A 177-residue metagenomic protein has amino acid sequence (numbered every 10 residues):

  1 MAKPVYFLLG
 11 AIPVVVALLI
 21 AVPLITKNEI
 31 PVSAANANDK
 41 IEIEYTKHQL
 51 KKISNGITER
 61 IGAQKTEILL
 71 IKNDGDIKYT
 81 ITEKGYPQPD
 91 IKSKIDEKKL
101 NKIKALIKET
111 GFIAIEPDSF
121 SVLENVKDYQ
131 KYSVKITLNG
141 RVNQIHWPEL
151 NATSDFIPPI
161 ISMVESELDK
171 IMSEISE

Functional and structural regions predicted by a protein language model:
A2-I61, S119-E177: Short, well-ordered, aromatic-rich surface patches in folded extracellular/luminal domains
N38, Q64-T66, D74, K98 (+1 more regions): Extracytoplasmic
E67, P89-S93, R141-H146: Short beta-strand segments
L70-I77, N139: Short, solvent-exposed coil/turn segments at beta-strand boundaries
I77-I81, Q144-I145: Short hydrophobic/aromatic-rich beta-strand segments that constitute the beta-sheet cores of beta-sandwich/beta-barrel
Y79-I115: A short-motif feature that recognizes glycine-rich, charge-decorated loops that bind or process nucleotide phosphates
